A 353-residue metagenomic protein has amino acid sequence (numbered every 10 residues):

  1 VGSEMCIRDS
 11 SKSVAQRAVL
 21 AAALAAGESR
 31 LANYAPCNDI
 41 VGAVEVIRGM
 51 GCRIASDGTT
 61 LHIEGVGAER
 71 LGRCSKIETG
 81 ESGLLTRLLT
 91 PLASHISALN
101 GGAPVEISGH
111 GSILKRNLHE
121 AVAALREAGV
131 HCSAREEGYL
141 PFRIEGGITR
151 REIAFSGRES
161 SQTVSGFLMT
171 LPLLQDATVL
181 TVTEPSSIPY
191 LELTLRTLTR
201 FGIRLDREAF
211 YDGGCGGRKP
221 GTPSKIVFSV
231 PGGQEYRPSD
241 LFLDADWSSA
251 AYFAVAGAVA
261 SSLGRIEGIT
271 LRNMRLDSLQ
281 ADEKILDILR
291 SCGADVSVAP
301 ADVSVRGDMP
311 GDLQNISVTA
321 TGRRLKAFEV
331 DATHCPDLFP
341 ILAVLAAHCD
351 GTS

Functional and structural regions predicted by a protein language model:
S3-E4, R8-S353: Structural preference for solvent-exposed beta-strand-turn elements and adjacent flexible terminal/loop segments within
